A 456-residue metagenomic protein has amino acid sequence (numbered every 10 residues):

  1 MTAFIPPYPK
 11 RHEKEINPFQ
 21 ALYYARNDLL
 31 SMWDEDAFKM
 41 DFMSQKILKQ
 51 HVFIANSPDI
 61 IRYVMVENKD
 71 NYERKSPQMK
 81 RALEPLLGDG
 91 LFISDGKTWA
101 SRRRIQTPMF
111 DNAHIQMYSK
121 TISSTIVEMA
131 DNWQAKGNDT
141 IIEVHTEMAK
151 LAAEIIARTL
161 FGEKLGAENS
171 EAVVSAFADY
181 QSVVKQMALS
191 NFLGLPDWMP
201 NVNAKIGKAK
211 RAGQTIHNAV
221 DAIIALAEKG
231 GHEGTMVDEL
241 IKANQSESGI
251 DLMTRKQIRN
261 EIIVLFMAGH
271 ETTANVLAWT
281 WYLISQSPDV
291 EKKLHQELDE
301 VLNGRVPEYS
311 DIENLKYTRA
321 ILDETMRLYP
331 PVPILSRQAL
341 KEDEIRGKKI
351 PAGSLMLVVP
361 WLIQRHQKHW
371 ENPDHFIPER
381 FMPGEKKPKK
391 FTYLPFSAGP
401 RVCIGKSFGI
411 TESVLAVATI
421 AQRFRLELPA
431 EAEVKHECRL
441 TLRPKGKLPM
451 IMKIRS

Functional and structural regions predicted by a protein language model:
M1-V52, D59, Y63, K69 (+7 more regions): N-terminal targeting/anchor module and adjacent flexible "hinge" preceding the catalytic domain
T2-K10, M32, Y72-K80, T98 (+3 more regions): Cytochrome P450 heme-thiolate monooxygenase catalytic core
F19-D41, N218, A222, R305-R346: Conserved cytochrome P450 K-helix E-x-x-R motif and the immediately C-terminal K′/meander segment
L30, A37, I126, A130 (+6 more regions): Cytochrome P450 proximal C-terminal region
P58-D59, W361: Alpha-helix/helix-capping structural signal
T272-E297, S407-F424: Cytochrome P450 catalytic-core helices
V358-K386: Conserved cytochrome P450 K-helix/beta-meander segment immediately N-terminal to the heme-binding cysteine loop
